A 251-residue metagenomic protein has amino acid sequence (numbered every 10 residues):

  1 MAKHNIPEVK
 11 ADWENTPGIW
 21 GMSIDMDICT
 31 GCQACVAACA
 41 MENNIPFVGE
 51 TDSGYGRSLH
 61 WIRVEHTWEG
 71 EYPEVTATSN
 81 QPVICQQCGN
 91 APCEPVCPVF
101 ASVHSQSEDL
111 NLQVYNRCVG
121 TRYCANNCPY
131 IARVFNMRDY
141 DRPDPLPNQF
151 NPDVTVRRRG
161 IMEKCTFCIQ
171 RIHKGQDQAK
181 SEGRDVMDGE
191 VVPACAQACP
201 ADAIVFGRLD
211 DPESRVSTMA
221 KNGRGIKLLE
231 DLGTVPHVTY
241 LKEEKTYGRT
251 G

Functional and structural regions predicted by a protein language model:
M1-G251: Non-ligating segments of multi-cofactor redox enzymes
